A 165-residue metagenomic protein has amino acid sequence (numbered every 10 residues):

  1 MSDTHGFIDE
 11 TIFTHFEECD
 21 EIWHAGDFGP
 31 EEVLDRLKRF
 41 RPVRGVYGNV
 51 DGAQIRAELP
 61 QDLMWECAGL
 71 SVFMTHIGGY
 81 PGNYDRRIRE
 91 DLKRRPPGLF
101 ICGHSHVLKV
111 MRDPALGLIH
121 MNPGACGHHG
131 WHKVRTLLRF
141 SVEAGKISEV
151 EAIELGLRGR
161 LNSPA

Functional and structural regions predicted by a protein language model:
M1-T4, S71-I77, L118-G124, A152: Active-site-proximal beta-strand elements of phosphoester/diester hydrolases
M1-V43, D51-G69, M74, K133-T136 (+1 more regions): N-terminal active-site segment of His-dependent metallophosphoesterases
D3, D27, G48, H76 (+2 more regions): Active-site glycine-centered loops adjacent to acidic/histidine catalytic or metal-binding residues that shape
E32, G82-N83: Residues that form or flank phosphate/diphosphate-binding pockets in enzymes that use nucleotide phosphates
R44, N83-K146, V150: Conserved beta-sheet core of the metallophosphoesterase superfamily
D51-G52, G78-P81, C126-H128: Short histidine/acidic/glycine/proline-rich micro-motifs that form metal- and phosphate-coordinating active-site loops
V150-N162: Short, solvent-exposed aromatic-acidic interface loops
